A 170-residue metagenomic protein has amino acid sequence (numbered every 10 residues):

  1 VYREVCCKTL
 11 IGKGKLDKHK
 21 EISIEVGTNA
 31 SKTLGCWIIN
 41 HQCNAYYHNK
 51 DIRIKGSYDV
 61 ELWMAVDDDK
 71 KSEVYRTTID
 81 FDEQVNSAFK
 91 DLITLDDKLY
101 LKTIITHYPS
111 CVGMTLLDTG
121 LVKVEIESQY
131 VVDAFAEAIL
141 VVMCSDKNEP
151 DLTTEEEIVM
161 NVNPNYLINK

Functional and structural regions predicted by a protein language model:
V1-K170: Viral structural modules
